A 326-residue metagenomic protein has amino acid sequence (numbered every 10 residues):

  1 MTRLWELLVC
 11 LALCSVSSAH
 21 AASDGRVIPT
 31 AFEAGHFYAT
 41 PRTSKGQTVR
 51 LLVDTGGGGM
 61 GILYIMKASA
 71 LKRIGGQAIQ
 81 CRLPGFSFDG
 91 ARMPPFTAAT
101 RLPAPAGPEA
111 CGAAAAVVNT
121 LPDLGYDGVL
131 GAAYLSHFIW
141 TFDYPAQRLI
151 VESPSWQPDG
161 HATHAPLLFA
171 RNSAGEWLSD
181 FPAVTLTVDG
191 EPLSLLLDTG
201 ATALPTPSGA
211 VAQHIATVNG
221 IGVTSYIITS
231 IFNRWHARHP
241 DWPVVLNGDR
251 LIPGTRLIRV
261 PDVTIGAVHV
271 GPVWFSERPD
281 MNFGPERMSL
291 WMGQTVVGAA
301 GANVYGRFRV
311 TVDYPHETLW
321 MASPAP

Functional and structural regions predicted by a protein language model:
M1-T2: N-terminal secretory signal peptides that target proteins for export/translocation
E6-V16: Bacterial N-terminal signal peptides
A21-P326: Pepsin/retropepsin-fold aspartyl endopeptidases
